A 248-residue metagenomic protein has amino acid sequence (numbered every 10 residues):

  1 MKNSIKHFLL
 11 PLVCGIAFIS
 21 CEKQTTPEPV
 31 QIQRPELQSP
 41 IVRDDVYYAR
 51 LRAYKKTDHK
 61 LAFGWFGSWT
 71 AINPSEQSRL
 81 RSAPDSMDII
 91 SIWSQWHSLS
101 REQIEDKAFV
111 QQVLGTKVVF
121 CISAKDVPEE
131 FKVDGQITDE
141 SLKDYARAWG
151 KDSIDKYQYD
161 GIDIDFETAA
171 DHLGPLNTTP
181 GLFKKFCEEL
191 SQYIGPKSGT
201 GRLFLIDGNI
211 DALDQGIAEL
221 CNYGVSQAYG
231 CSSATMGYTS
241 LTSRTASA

Functional and structural regions predicted by a protein language model:
M1-P11, G15-Y54: Bacterial Sec-dependent N-terminal signal peptides
T57-R244: Chitinase-like catalytic core of GlcNAc-active glycosidases
A246-A248: Active-site clefts of carbohydrate-active enzymes
